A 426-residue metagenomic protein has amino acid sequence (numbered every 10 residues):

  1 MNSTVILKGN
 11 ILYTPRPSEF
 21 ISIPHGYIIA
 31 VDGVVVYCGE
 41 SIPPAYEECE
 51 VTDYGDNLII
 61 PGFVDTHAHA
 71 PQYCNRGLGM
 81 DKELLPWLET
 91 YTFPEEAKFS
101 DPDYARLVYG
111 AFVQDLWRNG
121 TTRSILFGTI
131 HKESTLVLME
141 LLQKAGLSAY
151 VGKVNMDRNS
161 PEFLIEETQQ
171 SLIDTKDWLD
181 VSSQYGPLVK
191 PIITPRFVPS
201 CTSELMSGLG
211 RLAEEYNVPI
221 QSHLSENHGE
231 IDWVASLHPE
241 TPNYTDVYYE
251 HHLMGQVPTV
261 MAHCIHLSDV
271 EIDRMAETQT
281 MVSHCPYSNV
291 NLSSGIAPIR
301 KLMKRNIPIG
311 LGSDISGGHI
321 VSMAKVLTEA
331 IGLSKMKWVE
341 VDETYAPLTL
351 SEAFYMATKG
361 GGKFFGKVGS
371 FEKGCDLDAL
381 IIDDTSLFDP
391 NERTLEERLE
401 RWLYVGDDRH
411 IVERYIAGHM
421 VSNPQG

Functional and structural regions predicted by a protein language model:
M1-Y46, H419: N-terminal metal-binding scaffold of metallo-dependent hydrolase/deaminase domains
N2-G9, A45-W87, G110, W117-R118: Replace "His-x-His-based motif
N10, I28, G33, D56 (+14 more regions): Divalent metal-coordination and catalytic microenvironments
R16, D376-G426: C-terminal cap of metal-dependent C-N hydrolases
C74-A105, K153, R158-T168, N227-Q256 (+2 more regions): Active-site gating loops and adjacent loop-to-helix segments of metal-dependent hydrolytic enzymes
R76-L147, S171-Y185: Alpha-helical scaffold segments that flank or form the walls of functional sites
E133-C264: Metal-coordinating catalytic core of metallo-dependent amide/deamination hydrolases
E250-Q256, R300-F388: His/Asp/Glu-enriched, well-ordered alpha-helical/loop segment that forms or immediately abuts the divalent-metal
